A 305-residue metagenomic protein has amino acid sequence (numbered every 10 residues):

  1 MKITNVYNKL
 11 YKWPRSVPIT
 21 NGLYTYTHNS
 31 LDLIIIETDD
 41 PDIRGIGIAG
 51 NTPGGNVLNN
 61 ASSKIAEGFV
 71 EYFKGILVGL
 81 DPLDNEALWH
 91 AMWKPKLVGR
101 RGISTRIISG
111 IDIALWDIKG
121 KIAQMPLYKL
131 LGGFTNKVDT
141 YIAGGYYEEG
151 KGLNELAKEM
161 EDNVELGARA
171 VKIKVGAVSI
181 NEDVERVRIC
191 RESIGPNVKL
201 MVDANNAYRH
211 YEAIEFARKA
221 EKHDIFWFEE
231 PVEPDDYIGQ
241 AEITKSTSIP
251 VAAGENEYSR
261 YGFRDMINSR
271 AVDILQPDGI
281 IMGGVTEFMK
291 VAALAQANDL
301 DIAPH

Functional and structural regions predicted by a protein language model:
M1-I46, G50-N56: Structured beta-strand/loop patches that form or line metal/cofactor-binding pockets in enzymes
M1-K9, M92, K121, M125-K137: N-terminal amphipathic alpha-helix/helix-capping segment at the start of soluble metabolic enzymes
I3, I34, D42, F73 (+7 more regions): Conserved, mostly hydrophobic/aromatic
Y7, E37-D39, I43-I122: Metal- or metallocofactor-binding catalytic centers and their adjacent structured scaffolds across diverse enzyme
P126-E148, R186, S193-N197: N-terminal small/glycine-rich loop or linker at the start of catalytic domains across soluble metabolic enzymes
V138-E155, A204-H210, A252: Active-site mouth loops of central-metabolism enzymes
D162-V171: Catalytic domains of carbohydrate-active enzymes, especially glycoside hydrolases
I173-H305: Catalytic core of soluble alpha/beta enzymes
